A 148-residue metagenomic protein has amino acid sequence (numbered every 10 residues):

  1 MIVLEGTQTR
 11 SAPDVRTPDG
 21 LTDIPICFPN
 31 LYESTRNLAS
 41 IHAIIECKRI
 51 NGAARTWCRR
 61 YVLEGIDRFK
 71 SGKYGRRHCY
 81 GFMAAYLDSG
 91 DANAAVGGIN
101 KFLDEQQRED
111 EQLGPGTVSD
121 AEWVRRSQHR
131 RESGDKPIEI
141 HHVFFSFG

Functional and structural regions predicted by a protein language model:
M1-A39: Active-site metal-binding core of divalent-cation-utilizing nuclease and nuclease-like domains
I24, A43-R49, F69: Conserved catalytic cores of phosphodiester-cleaving nucleases, focusing on short active-site segments
I24-F28, R60-G72: A Trp-anchored, charged/polar loop motif used as the substrate-binding/catalytic surface of acyl/ester-handling
I26-N30, C47-N51, L87, F144-S146: Short, flexible loop/turn elements at secondary-structure junctions
S34-T35, G52-E64: Active-site-adjacent loop/helix micro-motif of nuclease/hydrolase catalytic cores
R55-R59, G72-Y80, G90-G148: C-terminal tail/extension regions appended to the core domain(s) of diverse proteins
